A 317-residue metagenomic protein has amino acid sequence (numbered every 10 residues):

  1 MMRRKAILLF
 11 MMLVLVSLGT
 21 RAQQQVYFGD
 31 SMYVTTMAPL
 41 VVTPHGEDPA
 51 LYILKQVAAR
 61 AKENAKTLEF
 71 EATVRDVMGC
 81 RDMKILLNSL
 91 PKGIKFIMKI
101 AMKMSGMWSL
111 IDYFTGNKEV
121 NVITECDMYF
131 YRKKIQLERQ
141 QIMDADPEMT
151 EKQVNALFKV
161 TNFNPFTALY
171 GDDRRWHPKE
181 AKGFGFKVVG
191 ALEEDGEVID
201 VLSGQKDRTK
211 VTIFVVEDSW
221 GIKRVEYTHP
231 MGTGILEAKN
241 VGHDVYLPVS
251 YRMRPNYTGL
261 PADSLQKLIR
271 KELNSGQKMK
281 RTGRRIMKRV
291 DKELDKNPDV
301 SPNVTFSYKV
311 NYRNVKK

Functional and structural regions predicted by a protein language model:
M1-F28: Bacterial Sec-dependent N-terminal signal peptides
Q24-I199, K206, E272-K317: Structured extracytoplasmic
P39-V41, V201-S203, T212, S250-R252: Beta-strand secondary-structure signal
A191-G196, V216-W220, A238-L247: A short, structured loop/turn motif at beta-sheet edges
D200-I235: Short helix-loop boundary/capping segments
V211-V215, G234-N240, V304-Y312: Hydrophobic/aromatic beta-strand elements that line small-molecule binding cavities or substrate pockets in beta-rich
T228-R284: Short aromatic loop motif centered on NTY/YTY
